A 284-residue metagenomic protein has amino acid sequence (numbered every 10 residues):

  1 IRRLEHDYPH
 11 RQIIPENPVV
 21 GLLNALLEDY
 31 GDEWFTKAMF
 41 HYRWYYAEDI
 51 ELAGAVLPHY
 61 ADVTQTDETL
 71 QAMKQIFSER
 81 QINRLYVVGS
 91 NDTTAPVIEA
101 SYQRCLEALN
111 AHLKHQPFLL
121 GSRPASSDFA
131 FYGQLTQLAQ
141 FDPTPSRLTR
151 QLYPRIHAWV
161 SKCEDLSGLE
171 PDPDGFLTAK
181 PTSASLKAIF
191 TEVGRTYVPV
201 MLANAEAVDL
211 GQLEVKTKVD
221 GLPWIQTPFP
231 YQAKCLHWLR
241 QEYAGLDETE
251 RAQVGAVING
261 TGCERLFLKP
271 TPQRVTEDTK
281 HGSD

Functional and structural regions predicted by a protein language model:
I1-E68, L119, K187, E192-D284: GST-like domain detector, emphasizing the conserved glutathione-binding G-site in the N-terminal thioredoxin-like
G21-K114, A139-P145: Conserved C-terminal alpha-helical bundle
A95-E99, P124, Y153: Amphipathic, non-membrane alpha-helical segments in soluble helical-bundle scaffolds
A111-G121, L169: Surface-exposed helix-capping loop/turn segments at secondary-structure junctions
L119-A139: GST superfamily/GST-like fold recognition
Y132-W224: Active-site/pore-lining binding-face segments in mid-to-C-terminal subdomains
